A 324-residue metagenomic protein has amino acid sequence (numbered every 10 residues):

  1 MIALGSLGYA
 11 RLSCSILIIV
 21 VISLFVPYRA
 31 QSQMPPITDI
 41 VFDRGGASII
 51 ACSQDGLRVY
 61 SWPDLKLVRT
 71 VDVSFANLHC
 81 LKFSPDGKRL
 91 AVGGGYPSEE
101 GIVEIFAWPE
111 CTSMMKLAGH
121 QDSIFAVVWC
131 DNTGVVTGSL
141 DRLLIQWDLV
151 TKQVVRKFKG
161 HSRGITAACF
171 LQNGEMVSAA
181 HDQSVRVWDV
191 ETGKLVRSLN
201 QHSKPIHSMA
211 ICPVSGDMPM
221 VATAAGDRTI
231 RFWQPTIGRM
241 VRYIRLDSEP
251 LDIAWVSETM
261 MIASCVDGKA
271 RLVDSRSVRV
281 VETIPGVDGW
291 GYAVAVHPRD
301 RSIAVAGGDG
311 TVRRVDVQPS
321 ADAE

Functional and structural regions predicted by a protein language model:
Y28-Q31, K66-V71, T112-L117, Q153-F158 (+3 more regions): A short beta-strand motif characteristic of beta-propeller blades
Q31-I37, D72-L78, A118-I124, K159-I165 (+3 more regions): WD40/WD-repeat beta-propeller blade N-cap
R44-G45, P85-D86, C130-N132, L171-N173 (+3 more regions): Residue-level detector of Asp-centered blade-edge/turn motifs that repeat once per structural unit in beta-propeller
I49, L90, V135, M176-V177 (+3 more regions): Hydrophobic beta-strand positions that form the internal "hydrophobic ladder" of WD40/Gbeta-like beta-propeller blades
C52-Q54, G93-E99, G138-D141, A179-D182 (+3 more regions): Conserved strand-to-loop turn within each blade of WD40 beta-propeller repeats
Y60, V103-F106, L144-W147, V185-W188 (+3 more regions): WD40-repeat beta-propellers
W62-L65, W108-C111, L149-K152, V190-G193 (+3 more regions): Short loop/turn segments that connect beta-strands within beta-propeller blades
